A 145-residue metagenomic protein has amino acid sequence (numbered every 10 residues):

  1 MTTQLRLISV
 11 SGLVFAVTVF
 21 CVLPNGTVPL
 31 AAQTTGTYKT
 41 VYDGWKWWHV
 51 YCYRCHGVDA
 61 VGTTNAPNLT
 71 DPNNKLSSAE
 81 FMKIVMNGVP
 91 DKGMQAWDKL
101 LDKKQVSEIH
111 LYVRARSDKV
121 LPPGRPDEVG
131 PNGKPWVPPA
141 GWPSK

Functional and structural regions predicted by a protein language model:
M1-L7: N-terminal secretory signal peptides that target proteins for export/translocation
S11-N25: Bacterial N-terminal signal peptides
N25-A32: Sec/Tat signal peptide C-region and signal peptidase I cleavage site
Q33-T34, Y38-K39, K46, A96-K145: Flexible coil segments in periplasmic/lumen-exposed cytochrome c-class electron-transfer proteins
Y38-K46, G57-N87, A96: Gly/Gly-Pro-rich "capping" loops immediately C-terminal to redox-active cysteine motifs in periplasmic/lumenal
W48-Y51, D59, G93, Q105: Short pre-active-site segment immediately N-terminal to redox-active cysteine/selenocysteine motifs in thiol-based
Y53, P67, K92: Glycine-centered loop/turn positions within well-structured domains that cap or flank conserved ligand/cofactor-binding
